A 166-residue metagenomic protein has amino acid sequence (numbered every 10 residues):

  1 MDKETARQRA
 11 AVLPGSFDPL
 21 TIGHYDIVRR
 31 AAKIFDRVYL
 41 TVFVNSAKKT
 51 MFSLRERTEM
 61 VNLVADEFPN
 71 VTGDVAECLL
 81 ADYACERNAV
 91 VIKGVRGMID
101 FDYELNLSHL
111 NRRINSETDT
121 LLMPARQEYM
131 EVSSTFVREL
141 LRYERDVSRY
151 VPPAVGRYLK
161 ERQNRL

Functional and structural regions predicted by a protein language model:
M1-L166: Nucleotidyltransferase catalytic core that binds NTPs
